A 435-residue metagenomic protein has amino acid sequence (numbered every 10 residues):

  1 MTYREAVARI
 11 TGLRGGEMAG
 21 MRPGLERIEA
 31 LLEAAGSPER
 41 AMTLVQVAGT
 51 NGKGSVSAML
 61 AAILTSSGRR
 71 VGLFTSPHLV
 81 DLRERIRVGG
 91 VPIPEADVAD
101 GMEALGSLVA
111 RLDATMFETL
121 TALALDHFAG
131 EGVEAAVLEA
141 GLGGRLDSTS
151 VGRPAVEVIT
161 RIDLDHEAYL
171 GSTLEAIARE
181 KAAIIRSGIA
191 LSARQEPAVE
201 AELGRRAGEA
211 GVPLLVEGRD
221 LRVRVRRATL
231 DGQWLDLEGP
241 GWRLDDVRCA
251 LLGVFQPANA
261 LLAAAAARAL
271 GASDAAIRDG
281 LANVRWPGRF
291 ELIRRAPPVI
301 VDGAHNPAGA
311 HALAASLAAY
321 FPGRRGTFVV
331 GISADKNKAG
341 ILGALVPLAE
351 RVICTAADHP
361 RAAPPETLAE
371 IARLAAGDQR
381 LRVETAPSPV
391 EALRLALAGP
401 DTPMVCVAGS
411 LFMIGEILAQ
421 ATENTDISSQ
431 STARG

Functional and structural regions predicted by a protein language model:
M1-A19: Charged, amphipathic alpha-helical linker segments immediately N-terminal to NTP-binding catalytic cores
A19-M42, S66-G152, A168-L170, A176 (+1 more regions): ATP-dependent carboxylate-amine ligase catalytic core
A41, G130, E134-A140, D147-V158 (+3 more regions): Nucleotide phosphate-binding/pyrophosphate-handling subdomain across enzymes that bind or process nucleotide phosphates
V45-V47: Hydrophobic anchor at the beta1->P-loop junction of P-loop NTPases
V56-M59: Hydrophobic positions on the alpha1 helix immediately C-terminal to the Walker A/P-loop
L112-A114, T119, G132-E139, P154-D246 (+1 more regions): Acidic, Mg2+-coordinating active-site environments of NTP-dependent enzymes
E196-L215, D231-W234, R268, P298-I300 (+1 more regions): C-terminal helical cap/extension that packs against the catalytic core of soluble nucleotide-cofactor enzymes
A392-T422: A glycine-rich beta-strand to alpha-helix segment that forms a phosphate/ribose-binding loop at ligand/cofactor sites
